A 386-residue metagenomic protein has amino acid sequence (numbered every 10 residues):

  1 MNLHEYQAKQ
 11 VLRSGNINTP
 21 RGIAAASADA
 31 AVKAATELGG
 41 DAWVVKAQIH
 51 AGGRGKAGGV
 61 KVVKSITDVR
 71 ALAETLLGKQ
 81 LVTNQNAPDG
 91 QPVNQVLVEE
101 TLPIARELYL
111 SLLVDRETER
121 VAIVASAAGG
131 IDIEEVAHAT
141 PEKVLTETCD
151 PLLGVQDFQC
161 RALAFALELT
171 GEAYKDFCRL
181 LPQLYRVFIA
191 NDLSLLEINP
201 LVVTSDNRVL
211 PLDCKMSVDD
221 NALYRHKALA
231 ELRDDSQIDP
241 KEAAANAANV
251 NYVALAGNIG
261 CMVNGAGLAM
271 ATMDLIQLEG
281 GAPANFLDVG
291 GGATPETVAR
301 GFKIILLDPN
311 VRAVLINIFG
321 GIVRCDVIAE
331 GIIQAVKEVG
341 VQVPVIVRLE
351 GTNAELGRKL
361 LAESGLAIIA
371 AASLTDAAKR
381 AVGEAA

Functional and structural regions predicted by a protein language model:
M1-I198, V202-I316, D326, K337 (+1 more regions): ATP-dependent carboxylate/acyl-activation modules
V323-E330: Conserved phosphotransfer microenvironments
I333-Q334: Short amphipathic alpha-helix used as the core "switch/output" element in two-component signaling
Q342-E350: Short internal beta-strands
